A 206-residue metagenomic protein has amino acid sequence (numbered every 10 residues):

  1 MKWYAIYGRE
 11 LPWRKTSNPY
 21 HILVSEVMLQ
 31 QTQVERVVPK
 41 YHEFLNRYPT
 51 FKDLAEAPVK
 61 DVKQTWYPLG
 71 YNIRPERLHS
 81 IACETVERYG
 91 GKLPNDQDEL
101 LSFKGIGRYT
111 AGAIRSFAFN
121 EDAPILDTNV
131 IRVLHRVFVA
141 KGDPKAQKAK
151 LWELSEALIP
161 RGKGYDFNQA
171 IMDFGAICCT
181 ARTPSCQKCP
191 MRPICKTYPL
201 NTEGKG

Functional and structural regions predicted by a protein language model:
W3-G204: Catalytic cores of DNA base-excision repair glycosylases
